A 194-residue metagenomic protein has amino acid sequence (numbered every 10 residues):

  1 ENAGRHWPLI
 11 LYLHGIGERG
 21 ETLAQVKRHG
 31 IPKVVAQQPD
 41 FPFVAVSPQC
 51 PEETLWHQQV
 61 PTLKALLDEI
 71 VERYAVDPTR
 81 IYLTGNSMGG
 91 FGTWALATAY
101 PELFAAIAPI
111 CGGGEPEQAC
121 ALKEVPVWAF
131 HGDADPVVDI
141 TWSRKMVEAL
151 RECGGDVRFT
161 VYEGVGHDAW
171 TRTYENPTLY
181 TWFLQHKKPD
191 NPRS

Functional and structural regions predicted by a protein language model:
E1-L9, L122-E124: Proline/glycine-enriched tight loop/beta-turn segments at coil->beta junctions that connect or precede beta-strands
E1-R5, P51-M88, P101-L103: Gly/Ser-rich "nucleophile elbow"/oxyanion-hole loop immediately N-terminal to the catalytic nucleophile in hydrolases
W7-L9, L13-K64: Active-site machinery of serine-nucleophile hydrolases
C50, A108-P116: Active-site nucleophile loop of the alpha/beta-hydrolase fold
L83-G85, I110, F130: Short beta-strand immediately N-terminal to the catalytic nucleophile in serine-hydrolase-like folds
G90-P101, I107: Short glycine-enriched nucleophile-adjacent loop and the immediately C-terminal alpha-helix near the catalytic center
P126-F130, A134-S194: C-terminal catalytic histidine-bearing segment of alpha/beta-hydrolase fold enzymes
